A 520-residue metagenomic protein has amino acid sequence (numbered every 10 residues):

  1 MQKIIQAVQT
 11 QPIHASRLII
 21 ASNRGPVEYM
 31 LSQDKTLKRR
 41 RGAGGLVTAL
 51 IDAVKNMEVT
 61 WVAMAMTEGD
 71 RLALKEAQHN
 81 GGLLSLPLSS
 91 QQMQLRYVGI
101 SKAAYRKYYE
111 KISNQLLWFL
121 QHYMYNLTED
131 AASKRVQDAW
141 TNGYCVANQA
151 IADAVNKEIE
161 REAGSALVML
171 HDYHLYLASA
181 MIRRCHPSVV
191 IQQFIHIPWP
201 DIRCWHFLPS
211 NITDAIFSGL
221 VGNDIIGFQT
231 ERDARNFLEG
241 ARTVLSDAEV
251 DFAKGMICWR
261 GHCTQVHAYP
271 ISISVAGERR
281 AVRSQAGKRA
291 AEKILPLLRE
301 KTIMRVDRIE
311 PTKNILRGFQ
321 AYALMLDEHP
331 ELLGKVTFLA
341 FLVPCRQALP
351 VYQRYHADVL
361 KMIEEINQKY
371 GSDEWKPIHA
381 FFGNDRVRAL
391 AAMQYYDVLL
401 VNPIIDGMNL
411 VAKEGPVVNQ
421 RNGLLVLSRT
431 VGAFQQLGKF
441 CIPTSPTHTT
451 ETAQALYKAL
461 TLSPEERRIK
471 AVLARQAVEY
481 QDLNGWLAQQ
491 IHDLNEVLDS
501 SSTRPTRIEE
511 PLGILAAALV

Functional and structural regions predicted by a protein language model:
M1-V520: Catalytic cores of carbohydrate-active enzymes across secretory and cytosolic contexts
